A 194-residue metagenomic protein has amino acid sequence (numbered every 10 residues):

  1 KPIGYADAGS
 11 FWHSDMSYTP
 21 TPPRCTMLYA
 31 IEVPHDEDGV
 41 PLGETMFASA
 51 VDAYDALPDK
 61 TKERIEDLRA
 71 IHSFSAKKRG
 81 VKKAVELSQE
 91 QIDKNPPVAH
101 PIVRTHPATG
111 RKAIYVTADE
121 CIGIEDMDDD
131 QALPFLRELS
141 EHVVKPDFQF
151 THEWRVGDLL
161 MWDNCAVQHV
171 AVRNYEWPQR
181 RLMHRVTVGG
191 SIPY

Functional and structural regions predicted by a protein language model:
K1-L159, N164-Y194: Non-heme Fe(II) oxygenase catalytic core, chiefly the N-lobe of the double-stranded beta-helix
